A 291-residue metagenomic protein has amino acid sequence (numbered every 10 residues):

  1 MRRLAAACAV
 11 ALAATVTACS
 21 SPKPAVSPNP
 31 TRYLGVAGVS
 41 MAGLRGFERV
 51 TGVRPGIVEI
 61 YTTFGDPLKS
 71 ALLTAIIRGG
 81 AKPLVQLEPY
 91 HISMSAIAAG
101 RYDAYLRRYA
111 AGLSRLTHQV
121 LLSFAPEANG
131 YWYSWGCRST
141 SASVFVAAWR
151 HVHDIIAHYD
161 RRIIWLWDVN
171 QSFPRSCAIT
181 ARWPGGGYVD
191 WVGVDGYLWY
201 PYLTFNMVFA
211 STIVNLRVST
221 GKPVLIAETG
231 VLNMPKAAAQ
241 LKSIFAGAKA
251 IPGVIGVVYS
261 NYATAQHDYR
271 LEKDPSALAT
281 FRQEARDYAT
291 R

Functional and structural regions predicted by a protein language model:
V16-A18: C-terminal motif of bacterial Sec signal peptides marking the signal peptidase cleavage site
R32, Q119-P126, A227-R291: Substrate-binding cleft of secreted/luminal carbohydrate-active enzymes
Y33-L116, K236-Q240, G247-I251, S260 (+2 more regions): N-terminal carbohydrate-binding/catalytic regions of secreted carbohydrate-active enzymes
R54-T63, I179-N206, S260-Y262: Aromatic- and acid-rich polysaccharide-binding/catalytic face of secreted or lumenal carbohydrate-active enzymes
A71-Q86, W191-P235: Glycoside hydrolase catalytic-domain groove-lining segments
A98-L121, S143-Y159, A181, K249: An active-site-proximal structural segment forming one wall of the substrate-binding cleft that immediately precedes
Y109-A142, I163-V169: Active-site groove signature of glycoside hydrolases
W149, H153-C177, G221-P235, Y259: Aromatic-lined carbohydrate-recognition surfaces of secreted/lumenal glycan-active proteins
